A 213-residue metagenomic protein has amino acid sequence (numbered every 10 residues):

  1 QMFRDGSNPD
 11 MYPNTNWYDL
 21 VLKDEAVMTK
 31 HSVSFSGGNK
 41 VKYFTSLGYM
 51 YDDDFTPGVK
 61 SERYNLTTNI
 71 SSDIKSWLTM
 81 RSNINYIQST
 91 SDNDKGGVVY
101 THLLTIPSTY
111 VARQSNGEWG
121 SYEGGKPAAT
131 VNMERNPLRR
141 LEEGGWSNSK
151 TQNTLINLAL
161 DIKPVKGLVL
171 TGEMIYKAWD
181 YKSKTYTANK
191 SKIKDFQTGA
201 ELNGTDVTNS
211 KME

Functional and structural regions predicted by a protein language model:
Q1-N14, D54-S61, N65-L155, T171-E173 (+1 more regions): Surface-exposed loop/interface segments of Gram-negative outer-membrane beta-barrel transport/assembly proteins
D5-S34, S46-T56: Short strand-turn segments of transmembrane beta-barrel domains in outer membranes, especially the first one or two
D19, L141-G145, L160: Short coil/turn segments at secondary-structure junctions
M28, G38-K40, D73-K75, K163-V165: Outer-membrane beta-barrel channels and translocator barrels
S32-S36, S46, N69, N157-A159: Outer-membrane beta-barrel architecture
G38, G48, V165, E173-I175: Acidic/polar N-terminal loop/beta-strand segments that form early-domain functional surfaces
K42-F44: Glycine-rich phosphate/pyrophosphate-binding loops and their adjacent beta-strand/loop elements at enzyme active sites
L158-L160, P164, L168: Short, Φ-rich (hydrophobic/aromatic) sequence segments
